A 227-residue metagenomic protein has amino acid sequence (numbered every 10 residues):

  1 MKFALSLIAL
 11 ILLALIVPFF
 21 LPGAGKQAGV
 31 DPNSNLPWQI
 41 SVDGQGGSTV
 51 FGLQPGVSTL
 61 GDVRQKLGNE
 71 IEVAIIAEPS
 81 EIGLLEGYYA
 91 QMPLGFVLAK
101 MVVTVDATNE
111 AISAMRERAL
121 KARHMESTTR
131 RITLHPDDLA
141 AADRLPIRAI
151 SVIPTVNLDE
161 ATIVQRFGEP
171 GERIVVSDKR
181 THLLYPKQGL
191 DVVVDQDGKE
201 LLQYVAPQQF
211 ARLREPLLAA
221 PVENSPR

Functional and structural regions predicted by a protein language model:
K2-G23: Hydrophobic membrane-insertion alpha-helices, especially the h-region of bacterial N-terminal signal peptides
F19-F20, V42, L53, Q91: Extended compositionally biased segments used for macromolecular assembly or nucleic-acid engagement
L21, G25-N33, S58-R227: A cross-family detector of function-defining hotspots
L36, T49-P55, D62: Residue-level signal for functionally critical sites in structured catalytic/ligand-binding pockets
W38-F51, D138-R148: Acidic/histidine-rich, surface-exposed loop or edge segments in extracytoplasmic proteins
I40-V42, G52-P55, I75, V152: Generic structural "secondary-structure junction" signal
